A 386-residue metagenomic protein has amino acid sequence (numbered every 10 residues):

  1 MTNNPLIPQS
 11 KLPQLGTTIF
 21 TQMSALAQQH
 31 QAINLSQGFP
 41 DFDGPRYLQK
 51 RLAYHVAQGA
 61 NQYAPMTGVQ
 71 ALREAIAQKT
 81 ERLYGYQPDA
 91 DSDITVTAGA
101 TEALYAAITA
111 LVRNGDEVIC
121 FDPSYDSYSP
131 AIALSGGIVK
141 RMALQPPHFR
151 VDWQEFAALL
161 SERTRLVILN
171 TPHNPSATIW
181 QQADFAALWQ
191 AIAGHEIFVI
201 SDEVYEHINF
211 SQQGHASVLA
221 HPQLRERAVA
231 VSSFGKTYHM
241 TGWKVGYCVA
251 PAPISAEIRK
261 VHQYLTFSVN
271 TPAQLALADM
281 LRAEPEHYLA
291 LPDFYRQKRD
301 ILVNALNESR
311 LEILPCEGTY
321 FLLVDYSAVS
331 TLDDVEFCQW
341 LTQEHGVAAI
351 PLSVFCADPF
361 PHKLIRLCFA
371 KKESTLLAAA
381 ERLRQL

Functional and structural regions predicted by a protein language model:
N3, A220-H221, R225-R296, D300 (+2 more regions): Conserved core segment of the aminotransferase class I/II
N3-G99, A106, L281-A283: N-terminal small-domain helix-loop-helix segment of the aminotransferase-like
A110-I132: Conserved PLP-anchoring active-site segment centered on the Schiff-base-forming lysine
L134-K140: A short helix-loop-beta submotif of the ANL/AMP-binding
G137, G194-I197, R225-E226: A short helix->loop->beta-strand "cap" motif at the edges of active sites that frequently abuts
L144-Q213: Active-site phosphate-binding strand-loop segment of PLP-dependent enzymes
A157-A158, W340-A349, F355-L386: PLP-dependent enzyme catalytic core of the Aspartate aminotransferase-like
A278, F294-V303, I313-Y326, F360: Conserved glycine-rich beta-strand-loop-beta hairpin in the small C-terminal domain of fold type I
